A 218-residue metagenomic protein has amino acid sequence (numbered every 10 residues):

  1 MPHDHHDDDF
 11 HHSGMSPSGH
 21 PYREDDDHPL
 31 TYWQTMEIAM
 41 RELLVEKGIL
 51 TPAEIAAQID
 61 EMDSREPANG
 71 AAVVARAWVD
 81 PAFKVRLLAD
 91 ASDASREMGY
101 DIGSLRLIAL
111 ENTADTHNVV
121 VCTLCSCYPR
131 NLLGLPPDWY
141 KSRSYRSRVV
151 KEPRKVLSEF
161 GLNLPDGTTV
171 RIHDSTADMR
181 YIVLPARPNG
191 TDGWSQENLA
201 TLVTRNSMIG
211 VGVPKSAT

Functional and structural regions predicted by a protein language model:
P2-T218: Terminal, compositionally biased segments used for targeting/anchoring and flexible tails
